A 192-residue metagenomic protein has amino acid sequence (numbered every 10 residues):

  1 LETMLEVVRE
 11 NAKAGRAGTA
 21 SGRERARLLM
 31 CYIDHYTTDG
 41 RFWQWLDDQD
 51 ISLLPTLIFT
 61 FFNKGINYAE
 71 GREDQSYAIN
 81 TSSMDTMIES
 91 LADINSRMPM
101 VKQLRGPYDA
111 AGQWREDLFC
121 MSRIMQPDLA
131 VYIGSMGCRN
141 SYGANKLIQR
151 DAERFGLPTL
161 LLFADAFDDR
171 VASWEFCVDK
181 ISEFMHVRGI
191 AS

Functional and structural regions predicted by a protein language model:
L1-G65, P107: A charged, amphipathic alpha-helical module
L1-T3, M84, R170: General structural signal for secondary-structure boundaries
M4-V7, N11, N95, K180 (+1 more regions): Residues that form generic nucleotide/phosphate-binding pockets
G40, Q44-S52, L91, P99 (+2 more regions): Hydrophobic alpha/beta core scaffold segments
L57-G112: Flexible internal linker/loop segments at domain or repeat junctions
